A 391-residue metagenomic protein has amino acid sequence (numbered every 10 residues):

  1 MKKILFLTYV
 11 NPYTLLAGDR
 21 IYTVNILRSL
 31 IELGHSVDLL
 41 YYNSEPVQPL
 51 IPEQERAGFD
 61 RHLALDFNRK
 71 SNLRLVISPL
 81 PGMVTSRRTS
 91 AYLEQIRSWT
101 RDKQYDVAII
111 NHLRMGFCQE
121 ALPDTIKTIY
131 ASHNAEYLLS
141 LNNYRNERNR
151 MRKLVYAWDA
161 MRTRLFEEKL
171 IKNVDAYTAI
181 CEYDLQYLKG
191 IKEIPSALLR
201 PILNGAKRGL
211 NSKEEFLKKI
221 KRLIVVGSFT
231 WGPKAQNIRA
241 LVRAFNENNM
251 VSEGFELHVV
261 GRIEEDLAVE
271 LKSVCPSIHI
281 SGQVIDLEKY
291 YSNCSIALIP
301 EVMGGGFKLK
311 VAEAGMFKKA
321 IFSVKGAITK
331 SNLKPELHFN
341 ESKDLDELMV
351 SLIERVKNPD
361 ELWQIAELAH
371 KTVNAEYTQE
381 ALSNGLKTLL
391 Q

Functional and structural regions predicted by a protein language model:
M1-H62, K103, N246: N-terminal subdomain of nucleotide-sugar transferases
R69-G82, I129-L165: Acceptor-binding helix/loop patch of EC 2.4 sugar-transfer enzymes, predominantly nucleotide-sugar-dependent
Y137, A157-N211: Donor nucleotide-sugar binding/catalytic pocket of nucleotide-sugar-dependent glycosyltransferases
D175, S292-G306, F317-K319: Acidic donor-binding loop of glycosyltransferase active sites
R200-E270, I280-E288, S292: Conserved catalytic-core segment of nucleotide-activated headgroup transferases in glycan assembly
K310-E313, A320-V324: Short hydrophobic beta-strand element within catalytic cores of glycosyltransferases and related nucleotide-activated
E336-D346, I353-D360: Conserved acidic donor-binding segment of nucleotide-sugar-dependent glycosyltransferases
D360-L390: A charged, aromatic-enriched C-terminal amphipathic alpha-helix characteristic of glycosyltransferases across folds
